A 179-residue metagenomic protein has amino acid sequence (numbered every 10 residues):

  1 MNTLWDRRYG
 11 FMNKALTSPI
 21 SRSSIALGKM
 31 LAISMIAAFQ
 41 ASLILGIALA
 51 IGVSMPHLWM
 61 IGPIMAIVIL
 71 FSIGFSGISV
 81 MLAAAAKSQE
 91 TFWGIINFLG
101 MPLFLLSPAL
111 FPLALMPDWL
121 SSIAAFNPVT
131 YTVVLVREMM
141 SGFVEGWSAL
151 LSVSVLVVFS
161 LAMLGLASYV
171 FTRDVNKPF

Functional and structural regions predicted by a protein language model:
M1-I20: Transmembrane helix boundary and interhelical loop/hinge segments in multi-pass membrane proteins
L16, I20, I51, A86-K87 (+3 more regions): Short helix-loop-helix connector
I20-S21, T172: Alpha-helical transmembrane-bundle signature of multi-pass membrane transport and export proteins
R22-N97, V144-S168: Alpha-helical transmembrane segments and their short interhelical loops
F104-A162: Membrane-interfacial helix-loop-helix junctions in multi-pass membrane proteins
F171-F179: Short cytosolic juxtamembrane segments of multi-pass membrane proteins
